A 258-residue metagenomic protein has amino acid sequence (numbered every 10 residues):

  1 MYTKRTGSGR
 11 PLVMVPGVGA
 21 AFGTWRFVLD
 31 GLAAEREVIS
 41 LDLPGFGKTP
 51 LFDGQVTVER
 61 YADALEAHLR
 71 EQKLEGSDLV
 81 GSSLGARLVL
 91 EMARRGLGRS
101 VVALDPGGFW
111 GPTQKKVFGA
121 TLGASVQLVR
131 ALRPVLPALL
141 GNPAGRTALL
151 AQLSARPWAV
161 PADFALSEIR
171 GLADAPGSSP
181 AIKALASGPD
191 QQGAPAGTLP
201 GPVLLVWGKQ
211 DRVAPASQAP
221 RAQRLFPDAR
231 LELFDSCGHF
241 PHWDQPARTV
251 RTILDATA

Functional and structural regions predicted by a protein language model:
K4-P50: Conserved HGGG/HGGXW glycine-rich cap/lid loop of the alpha/beta-hydrolase fold
T6, I39-L84, E91, K115-K116 (+1 more regions): Active-site loop/oxyanion-hole signature of alpha/beta-hydrolase fold enzymes
G98-P134: Flexible "cap/lid" loop of the alpha/beta hydrolase fold
P137-G197: Conserved alpha/beta-hydrolase catalytic His-Asp/Glu region
L199, L205-W207, D211: Short beta-strand/loop motif that positions the catalytic acidic residue of the alpha/beta-hydrolase fold
R212-Q218: Conserved alpha/beta-hydrolase "acid-adjacent" motif
R224-H239: Catalytic histidine neighborhood in serine/cysteine hydrolases with alpha/beta-hydrolase-type architecture
C237-A247: Catalytic histidine-centered segment of alpha/beta-hydrolase-like enzymes
